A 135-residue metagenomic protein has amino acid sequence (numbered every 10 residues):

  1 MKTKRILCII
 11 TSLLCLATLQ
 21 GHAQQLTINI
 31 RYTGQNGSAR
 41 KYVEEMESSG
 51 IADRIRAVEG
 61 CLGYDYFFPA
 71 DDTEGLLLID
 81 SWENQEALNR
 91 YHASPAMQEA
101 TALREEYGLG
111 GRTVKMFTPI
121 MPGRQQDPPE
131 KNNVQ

Functional and structural regions predicted by a protein language model:
M1-I9: Bacterial N-terminal signal peptides that target proteins for export
R5, G37-S38, E83-E86: A generic structural signal for alpha-helix starts
R5-I6, C15-A17, Q24-T27, D65-D72 (+1 more regions): Glycine-rich beta-strand-turn "strand-cap" elements at beta-sheet edges
L7, R40-V43, N89, Q98: Generic structural signal for individual residues within well-ordered alpha-helical segments across diverse proteins
I10-T11, G21: Cleavable N-terminal signal peptides
Q25-T33, G63-S94, K131-V134: Short, well-ordered beta-strand segments in beta-rich or mixed alpha/beta enzyme and ligand-binding folds
T33-M46: Short, surface-exposed ligand-recognition loops at beta-strand->loop->(often short) alpha-helix junctions that present
S48-L62, S81-F117: An amphipathic, aromatic/His-enriched active-site/gating alpha helix that lines ligand/cofactor pockets
